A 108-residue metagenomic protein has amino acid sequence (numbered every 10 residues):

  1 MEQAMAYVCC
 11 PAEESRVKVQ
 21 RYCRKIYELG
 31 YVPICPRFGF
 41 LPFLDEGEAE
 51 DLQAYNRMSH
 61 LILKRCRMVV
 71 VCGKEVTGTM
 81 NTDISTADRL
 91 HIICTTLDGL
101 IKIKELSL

Functional and structural regions predicted by a protein language model:
M1-L108: Conserved catalytic or regulatory cores that recognize and/or transform ribose-phosphate-containing ligands
